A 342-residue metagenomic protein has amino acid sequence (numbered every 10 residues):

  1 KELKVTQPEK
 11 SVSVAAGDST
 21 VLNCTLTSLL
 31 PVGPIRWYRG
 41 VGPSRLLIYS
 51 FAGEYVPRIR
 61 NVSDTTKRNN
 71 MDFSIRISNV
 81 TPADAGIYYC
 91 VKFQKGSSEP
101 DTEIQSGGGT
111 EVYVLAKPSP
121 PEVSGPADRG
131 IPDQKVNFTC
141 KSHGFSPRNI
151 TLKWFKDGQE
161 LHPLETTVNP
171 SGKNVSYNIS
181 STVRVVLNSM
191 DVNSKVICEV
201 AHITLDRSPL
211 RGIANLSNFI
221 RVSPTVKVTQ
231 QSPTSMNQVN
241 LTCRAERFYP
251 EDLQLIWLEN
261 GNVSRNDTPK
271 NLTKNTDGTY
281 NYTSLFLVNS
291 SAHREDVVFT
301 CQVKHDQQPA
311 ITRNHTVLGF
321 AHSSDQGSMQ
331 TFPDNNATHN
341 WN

Functional and structural regions predicted by a protein language model:
K1-K10, Y88, V112: N-terminal Sec-dependent signal peptide, specifically the hydrophobic helical h-region
E2-Q7, K117-P126, R221-Q230: Proline-enriched interdomain boundary motifs that mark the N-terminal boundary and often initiate the first structured
V12-D18, S124-Q134, S189, K227-N237: Short, solvent-exposed loop/linker segments at the N-terminal edge of repeated beta-sheet extracellular domains
T20, A83-F93, V136-F138, I150 (+4 more regions): Conserved Ig-like domain signature around the intradomain disulfide
V21-N23, N61-G109: Ligand-binding face of N-terminal immunoglobulin V-set domains in extracellular IgSF glycoproteins
T27-R60, S98-E99, P147-E165, P250-T268: N-terminal V-set
R58, T65-S74, K173-V183, T276-F286: Aromatic sugar-binding surface patches on proteins that engage polysaccharides or sugar-phosphate polymers
V91-A116, S194-R221, V297-D325: Extracellular/luminal immunoglobulin-like beta-sandwich modules
